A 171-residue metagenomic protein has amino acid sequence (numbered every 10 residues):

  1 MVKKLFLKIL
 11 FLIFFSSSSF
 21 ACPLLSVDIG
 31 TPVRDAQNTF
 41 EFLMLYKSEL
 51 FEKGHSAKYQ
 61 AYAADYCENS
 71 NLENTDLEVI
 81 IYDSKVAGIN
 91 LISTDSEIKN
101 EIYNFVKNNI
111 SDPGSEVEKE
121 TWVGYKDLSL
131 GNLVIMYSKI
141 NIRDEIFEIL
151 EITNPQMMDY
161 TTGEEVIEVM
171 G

Functional and structural regions predicted by a protein language model:
M1-I9: Bacterial N-terminal signal peptides that target proteins for export
S16-S19: N-terminal signal peptide c-region/cleavage motif recognized by signal peptidases
A21-A63, D83, G88-G171: Non-cytosolic coordination micro-motifs
I29-P32, E73-L77: Extracellular/mature segments of secreted proteins
D65-N71: Short, cysteine-centered beta-strand-loop-beta hairpins and adjacent loop/turn segments enriched in charged/polar
